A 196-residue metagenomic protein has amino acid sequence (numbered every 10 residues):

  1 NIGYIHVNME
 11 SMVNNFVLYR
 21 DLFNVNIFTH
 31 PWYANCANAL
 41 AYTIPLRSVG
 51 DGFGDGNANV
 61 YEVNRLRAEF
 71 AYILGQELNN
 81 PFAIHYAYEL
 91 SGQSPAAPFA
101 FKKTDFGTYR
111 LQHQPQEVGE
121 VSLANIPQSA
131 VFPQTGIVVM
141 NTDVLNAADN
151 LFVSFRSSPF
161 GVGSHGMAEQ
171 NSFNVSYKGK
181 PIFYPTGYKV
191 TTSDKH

Functional and structural regions predicted by a protein language model:
G3-H196: Extended polysaccharide-engagement surfaces of secreted carbohydrate-active enzymes
